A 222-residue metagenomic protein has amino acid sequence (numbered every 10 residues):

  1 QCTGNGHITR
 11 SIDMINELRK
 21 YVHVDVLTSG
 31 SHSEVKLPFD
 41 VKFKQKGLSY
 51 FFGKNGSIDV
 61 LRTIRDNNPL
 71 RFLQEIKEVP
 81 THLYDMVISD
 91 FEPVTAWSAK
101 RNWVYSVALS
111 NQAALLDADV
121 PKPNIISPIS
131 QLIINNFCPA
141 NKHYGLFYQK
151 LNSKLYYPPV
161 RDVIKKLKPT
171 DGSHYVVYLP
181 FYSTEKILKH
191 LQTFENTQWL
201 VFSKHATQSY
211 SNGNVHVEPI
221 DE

Functional and structural regions predicted by a protein language model:
C2, V24-R71: Conserved nucleotide-sugar phosphate-binding/catalytic loop shared by glycosyltransferases and other
H7-L18: Short amphipathic alpha-helix
S11, V87-N102: An aromatic- and histidine-rich active-site surface loop
I15-E17, Y157, R161-I164, K168-E222: Donor-nucleotide binding loops and adjacent catalytic segments primarily of GT-B fold Leloir glycosyltransferases
V24-S31, L146, W199-K204: Short internal beta-strands
H32-F39, A96-R101, F137, F147-L155 (+3 more regions): Short loop/helix-cap segments at secondary-structure boundaries that form the rim of catalytic
S57-M86, P93-V94: Conserved nucleotide-sugar donor-binding subdomain of glycosyltransferases
Y105-Y156: Active-site-proximal region of nucleotide-activated glycan assembly enzymes, centered on histidine/acidic-rich loops
